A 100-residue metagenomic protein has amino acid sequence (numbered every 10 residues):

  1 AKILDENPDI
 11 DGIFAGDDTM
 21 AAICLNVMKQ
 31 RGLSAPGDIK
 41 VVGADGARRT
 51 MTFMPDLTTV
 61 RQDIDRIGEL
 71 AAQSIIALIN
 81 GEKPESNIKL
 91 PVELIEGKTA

Functional and structural regions predicted by a protein language model:
A1-E6: Structural motif
N7-A100: Flexible loop/turn connectors
